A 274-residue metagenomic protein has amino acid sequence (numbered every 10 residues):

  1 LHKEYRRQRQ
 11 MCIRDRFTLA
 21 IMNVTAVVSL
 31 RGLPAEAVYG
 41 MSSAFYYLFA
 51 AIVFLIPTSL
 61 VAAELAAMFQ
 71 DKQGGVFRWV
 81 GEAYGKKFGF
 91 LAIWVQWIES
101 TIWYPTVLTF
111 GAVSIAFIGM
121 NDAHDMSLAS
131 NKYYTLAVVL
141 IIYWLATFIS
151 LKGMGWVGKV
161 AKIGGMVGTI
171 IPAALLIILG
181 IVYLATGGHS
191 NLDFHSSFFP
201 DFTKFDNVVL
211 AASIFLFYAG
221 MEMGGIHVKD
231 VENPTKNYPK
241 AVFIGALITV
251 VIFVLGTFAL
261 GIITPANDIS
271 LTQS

Functional and structural regions predicted by a protein language model:
L1-R9, I13: Single conserved hydrophobic/aromatic residue that forms the stacking wall/gate of nucleotide- or nucleobase-binding
Q10, S42-F45, D122-Y134, I163-S274: Helix-loop-helix junctions that connect adjacent transmembrane segments in multi-pass membrane transporters
R14-V113, F215, M221-G224, V231: Transmembrane helix-boundary motif of multi-pass solute transporters/channels
R16-N23, F88-W94, T101, P105 (+5 more regions): Alpha-helical transmembrane segments
R16-N23, G119-M154, P172-L176: Transmembrane alpha-helical segments of multi-pass small-molecule transport proteins
V24-V27, Y46-F54, L91, V95-I98 (+3 more regions): Lipid-exposed faces of alpha-helical membrane segments in multi-pass integral membrane proteins
L33, I56, V107, G111-S114 (+4 more regions): Transmembrane helix-loop junctions and nearby membrane-interface residues
A35-V38, A67, L91, I141-V167 (+1 more regions): Membrane-water interface regions at transmembrane-helix termini and the short interhelical loops of multi-pass membrane
